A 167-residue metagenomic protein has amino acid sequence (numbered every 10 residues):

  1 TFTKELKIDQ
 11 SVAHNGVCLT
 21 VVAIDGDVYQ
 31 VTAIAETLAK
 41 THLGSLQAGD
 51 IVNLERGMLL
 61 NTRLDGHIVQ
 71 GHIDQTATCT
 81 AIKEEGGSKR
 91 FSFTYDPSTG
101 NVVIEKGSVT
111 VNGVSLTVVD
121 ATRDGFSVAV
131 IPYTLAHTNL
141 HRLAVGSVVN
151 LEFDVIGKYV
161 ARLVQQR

Functional and structural regions predicted by a protein language model:
T1-R167: Conserved loop->alpha-helix
